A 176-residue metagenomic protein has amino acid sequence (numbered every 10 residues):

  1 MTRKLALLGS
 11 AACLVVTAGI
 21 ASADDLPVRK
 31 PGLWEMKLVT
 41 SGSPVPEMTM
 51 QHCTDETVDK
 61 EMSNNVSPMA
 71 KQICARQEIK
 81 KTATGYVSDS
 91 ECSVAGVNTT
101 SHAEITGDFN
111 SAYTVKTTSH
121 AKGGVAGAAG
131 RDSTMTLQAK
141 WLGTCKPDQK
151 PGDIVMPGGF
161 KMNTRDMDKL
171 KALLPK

Functional and structural regions predicted by a protein language model:
M1-A12: Bacterial N-terminal signal peptides that target proteins for export
L8, G19, G123-G124: Residue-level detector of alpha-helix boundaries and kinks
L14-V16, T144: Charged, amphipathic alpha-helical interaction segments
V16-T17, S67: N-terminal non-cleavable signal-anchor helices
T17-A23: Sec/Tat signal peptide C-region and signal peptidase I cleavage site
D24-K176: Subset-of-secretome marker
